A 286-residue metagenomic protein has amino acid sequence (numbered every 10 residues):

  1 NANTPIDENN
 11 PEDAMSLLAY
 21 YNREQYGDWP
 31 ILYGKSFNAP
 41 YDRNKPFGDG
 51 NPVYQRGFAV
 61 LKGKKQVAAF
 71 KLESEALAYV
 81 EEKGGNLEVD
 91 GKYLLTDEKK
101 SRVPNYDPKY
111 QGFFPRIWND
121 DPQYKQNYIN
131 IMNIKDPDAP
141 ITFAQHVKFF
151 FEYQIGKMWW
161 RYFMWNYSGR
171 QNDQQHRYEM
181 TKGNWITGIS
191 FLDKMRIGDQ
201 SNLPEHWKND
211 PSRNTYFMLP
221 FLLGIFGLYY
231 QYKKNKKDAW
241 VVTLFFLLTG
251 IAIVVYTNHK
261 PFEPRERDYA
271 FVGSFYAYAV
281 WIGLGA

Functional and structural regions predicted by a protein language model:
A2-E8, S36, K234-K237, P261-E263: Juxtamembrane/interface segments at transmembrane-helix termini
N3-L228: Lumenal/periplasmic acceptor-binding loop at the mouth of the active site in multi-pass, GT-C-fold membrane enzymes
L228-Y232, L247-R265: Transmembrane-helix signature of polytopic, lipid-linked glycan biosynthesis machinery
Y232, K236, L284-A286: Signature aromatic-anchored transmembrane alpha helix within multi-pass, membrane-resident enzymes that catalyze glycan
K234-F246: Membrane-interfacial loop-to-transmembrane alpha-helix junctions, especially the N-terminal start
E263-A286: Hydrophobic/aromatic-rich transmembrane helices and adjacent perimembrane loops
